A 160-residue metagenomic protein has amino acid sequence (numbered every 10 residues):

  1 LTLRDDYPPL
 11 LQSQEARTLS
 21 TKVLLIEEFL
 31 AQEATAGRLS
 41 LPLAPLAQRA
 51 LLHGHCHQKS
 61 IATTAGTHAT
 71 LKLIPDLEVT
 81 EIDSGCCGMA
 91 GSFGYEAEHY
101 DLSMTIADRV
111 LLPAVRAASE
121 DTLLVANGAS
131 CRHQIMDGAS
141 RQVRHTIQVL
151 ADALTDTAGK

Functional and structural regions predicted by a protein language model:
L1-K160: Iron-sulfur cluster-binding electron-transfer modules in prokaryotic oxidoreductases
